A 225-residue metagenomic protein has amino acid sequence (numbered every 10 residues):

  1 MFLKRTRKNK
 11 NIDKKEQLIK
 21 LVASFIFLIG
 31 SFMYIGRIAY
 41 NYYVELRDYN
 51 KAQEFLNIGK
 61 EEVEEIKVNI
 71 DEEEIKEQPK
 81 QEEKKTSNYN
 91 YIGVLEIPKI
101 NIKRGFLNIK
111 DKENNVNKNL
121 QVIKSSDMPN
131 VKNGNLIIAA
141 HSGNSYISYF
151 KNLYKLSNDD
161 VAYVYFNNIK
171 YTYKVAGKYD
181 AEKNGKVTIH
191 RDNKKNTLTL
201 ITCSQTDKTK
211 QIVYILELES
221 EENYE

Functional and structural regions predicted by a protein language model:
F2, I12-E225: Solvent-exposed, non-transmembrane regions of membrane-associated and secreted proteins
K4-R7: Intrinsically disordered, low-complexity segments of exported/surface proteins
